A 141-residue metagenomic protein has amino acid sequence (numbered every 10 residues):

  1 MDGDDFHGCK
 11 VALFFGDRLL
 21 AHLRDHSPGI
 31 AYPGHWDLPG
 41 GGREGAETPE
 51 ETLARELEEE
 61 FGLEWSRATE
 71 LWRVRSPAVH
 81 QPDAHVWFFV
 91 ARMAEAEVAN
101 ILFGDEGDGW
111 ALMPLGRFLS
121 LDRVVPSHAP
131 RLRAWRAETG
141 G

Functional and structural regions predicted by a protein language model:
M1-D37: N-terminal strand-loop-strand
V11, R18-L20, L53, L57 (+2 more regions): Generic alpha-helical hydrophobic packing signal
L23, D122, R136: Short, flexible helix/strand-to-coil boundary loops that buttress conserved ligand/catalytic motifs in alpha/beta
P33, W65-A68: Short secondary-structure junction motifs
G41-S66, V74-S127: Unchanged
L71: Active-site donor-binding segments of glycosyltransferases and PAPS-dependent sulfotransferases
S127-G141: Charged phosphate-binding loop/patch that engages nucleotide di/tri-phosphates or the phosphate backbone of nucleic
